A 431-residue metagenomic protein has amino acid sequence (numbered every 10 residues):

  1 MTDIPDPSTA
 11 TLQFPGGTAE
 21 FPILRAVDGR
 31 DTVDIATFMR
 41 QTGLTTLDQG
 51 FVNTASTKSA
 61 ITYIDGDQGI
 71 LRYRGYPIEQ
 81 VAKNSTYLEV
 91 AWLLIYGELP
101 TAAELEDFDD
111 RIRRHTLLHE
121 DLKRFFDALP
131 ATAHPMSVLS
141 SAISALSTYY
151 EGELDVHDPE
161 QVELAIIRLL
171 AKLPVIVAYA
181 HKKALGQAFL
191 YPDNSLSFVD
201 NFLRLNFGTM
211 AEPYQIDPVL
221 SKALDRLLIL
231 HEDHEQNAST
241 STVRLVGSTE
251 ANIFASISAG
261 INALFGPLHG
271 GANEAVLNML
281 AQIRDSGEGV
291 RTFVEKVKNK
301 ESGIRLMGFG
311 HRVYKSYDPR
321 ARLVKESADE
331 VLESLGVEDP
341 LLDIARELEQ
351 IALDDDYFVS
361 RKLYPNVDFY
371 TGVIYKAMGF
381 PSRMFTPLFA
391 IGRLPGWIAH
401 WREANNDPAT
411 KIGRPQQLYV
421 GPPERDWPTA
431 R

Functional and structural regions predicted by a protein language model:
T2-R431: Non-transmembrane, aqueous-exposed alpha-helical and coiled segments at domain scale
